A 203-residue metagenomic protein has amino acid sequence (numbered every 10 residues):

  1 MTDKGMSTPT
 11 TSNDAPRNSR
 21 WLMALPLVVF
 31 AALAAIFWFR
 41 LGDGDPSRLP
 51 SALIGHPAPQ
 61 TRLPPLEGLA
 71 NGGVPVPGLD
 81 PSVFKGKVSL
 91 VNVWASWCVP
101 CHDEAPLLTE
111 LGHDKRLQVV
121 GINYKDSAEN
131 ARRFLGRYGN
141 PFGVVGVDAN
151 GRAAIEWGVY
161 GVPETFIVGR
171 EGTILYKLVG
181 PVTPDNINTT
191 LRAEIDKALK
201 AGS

Functional and structural regions predicted by a protein language model:
M1-G68, S203: N-terminal targeting signals for export/organelle localization
S19, G136-P141, D148-L199: Thiol/disulfide oxidoreductase modules built on the thioredoxin-like
T61-S89: A short beta-strand-turn-helix
K87-S89, V93-W97, G161: Short pre-active-site segment immediately N-terminal to redox-active cysteine/selenocysteine motifs in thiol-based
V93-E110: Conserved redox-active cysteine motifs that mediate thiol-disulfide chemistry, especially di-cysteine Cys-X(1-2)-Cys
H113-N150, V162: Conserved segment of the thioredoxin-like fold in thiol-based oxidoreductases
